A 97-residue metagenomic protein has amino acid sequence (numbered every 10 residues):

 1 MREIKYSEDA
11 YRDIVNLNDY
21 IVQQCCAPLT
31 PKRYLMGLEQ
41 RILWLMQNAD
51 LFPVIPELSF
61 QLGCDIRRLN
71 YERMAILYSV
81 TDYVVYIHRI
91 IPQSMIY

Functional and structural regions predicted by a protein language model:
M1-E39: Arg/Lys-rich, positively charged N-terminal/basic patches that mediate binding to nucleic acids
D9, L38-L45, L69-L77: A short, hydrophobic secondary-structure junction motif
N18, E39-I42, M46, G63 (+1 more regions): Residue-level detector of secondary-structure transition/capping positions
D19, C26, L43, Q47-L51 (+1 more regions): Generic structural signal for secondary-structure transition and capping sites
C25, R67-Y97: Enriched for short, Lys/Arg-rich terminal
P28-P31, F52, I87: Internal amphipathic alpha-helical segments of the cytochrome P450 catalytic fold
G37, L58-Q61, Y83: Short, functionally important structural connectors and interaction interfaces within domains
L43-L69: A short, surface-exposed loop/turn module that caps and links secondary-structure elements
